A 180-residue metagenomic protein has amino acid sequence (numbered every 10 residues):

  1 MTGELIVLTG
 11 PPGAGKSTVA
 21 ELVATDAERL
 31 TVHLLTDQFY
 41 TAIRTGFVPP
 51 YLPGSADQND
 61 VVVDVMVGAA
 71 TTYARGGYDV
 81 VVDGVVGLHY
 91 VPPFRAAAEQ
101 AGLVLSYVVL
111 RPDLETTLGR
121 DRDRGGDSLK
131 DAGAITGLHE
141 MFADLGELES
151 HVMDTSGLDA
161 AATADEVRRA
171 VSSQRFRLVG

Functional and structural regions predicted by a protein language model:
L5: Walker A (P-loop) ATP-phosphate-binding motif of ABC ATPase nucleotide-binding domains
L8: Hydrophobic anchor at the beta1->P-loop junction of P-loop NTPases
P11: P-loop (Walker A) phosphate-binding loop of NTP-binding proteins
G15: Conserved glycine(s) of the Walker
T18-T71: Conserved substrate/cofactor phosphate-moiety recognition/catalytic segment in nucleotide-dependent phosphotransferases
D57-A101, L105: Glycine-rich phosphate-binding loop used to anchor ATP phosphates in small-molecule kinases, encompassing both
A101-D121, M153: Conserved phosphate-donor/acceptor-positioning beta-strand/loop module used by diverse small-molecule
D123-R169, S173-G180: Small-molecule kinase domains that catalyze NTP-dependent phosphoryl transfer to phosphate-bearing small molecules
